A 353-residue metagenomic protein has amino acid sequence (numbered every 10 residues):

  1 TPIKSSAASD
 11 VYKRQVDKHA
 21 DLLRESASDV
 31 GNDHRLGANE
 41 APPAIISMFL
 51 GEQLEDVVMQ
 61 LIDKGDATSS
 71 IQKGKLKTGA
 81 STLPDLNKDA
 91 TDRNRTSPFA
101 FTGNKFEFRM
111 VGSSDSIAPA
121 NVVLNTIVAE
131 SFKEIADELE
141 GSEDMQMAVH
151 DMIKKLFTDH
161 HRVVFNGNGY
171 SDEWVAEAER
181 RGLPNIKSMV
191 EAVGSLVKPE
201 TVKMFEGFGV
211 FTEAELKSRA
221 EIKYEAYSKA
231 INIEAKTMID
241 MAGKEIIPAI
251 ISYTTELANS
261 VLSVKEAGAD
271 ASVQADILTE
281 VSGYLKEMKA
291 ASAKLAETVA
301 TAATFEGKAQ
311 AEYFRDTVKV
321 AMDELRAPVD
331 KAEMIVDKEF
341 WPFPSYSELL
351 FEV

Functional and structural regions predicted by a protein language model:
T1-A8, Y12: Single conserved hydrophobic/aromatic residue that forms the stacking wall/gate of nucleotide- or nucleobase-binding
D10-S70: Polar, glycine-rich mid-to-C-terminal structural blocks that act as macromolecule-binding/assembly scaffolds
L23-R24, V30-A38, E107, S114-A118 (+2 more regions): Flexible loop/turn segments at secondary-structure boundaries
E25-S47, Q72-T91, E143-R180, S345-F351: A glycine-rich phosphate-binding loop feature that marks nucleotide/adenosyl-phosphate handling sites
T82, P98-A100, K105-R109, M238-I247 (+1 more regions): Structured core elements
R93-P98, D115, I233-T237: Generic recognition of flexible, low-complexity loop/linker segments
S97-L196: C-terminal, active-site-flanking charged/polar segments
I153, T158-V353: C-terminal amphipathic alpha-helical interaction region
